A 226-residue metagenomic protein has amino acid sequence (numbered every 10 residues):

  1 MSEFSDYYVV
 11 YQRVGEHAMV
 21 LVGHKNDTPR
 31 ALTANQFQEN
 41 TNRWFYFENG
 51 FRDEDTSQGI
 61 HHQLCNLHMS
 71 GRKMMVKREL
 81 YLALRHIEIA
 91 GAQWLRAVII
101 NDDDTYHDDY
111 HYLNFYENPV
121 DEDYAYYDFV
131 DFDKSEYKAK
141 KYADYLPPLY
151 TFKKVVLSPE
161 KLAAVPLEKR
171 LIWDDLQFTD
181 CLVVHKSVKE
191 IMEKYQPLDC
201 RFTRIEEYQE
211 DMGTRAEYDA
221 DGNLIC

Functional and structural regions predicted by a protein language model:
S2-G59: N-terminal ordered "arm"
S2-Y7, Y106-F115, P119-C226: Acidic, proline/glycine-rich low-complexity IDRs
T28-Q36, D53-T56, R72-K77, K140-L146 (+2 more regions): A broad, low-specificity signal for short, low-complexity segments enriched in glycine/proline and polar/charged
L32-A34, E79-L82, A97-D102, S158-P159 (+1 more regions): Intrinsically disordered, low-complexity boundary segments flanking structured domains
A34-D53, H86-Y106, C226: Short N-terminal signal/transit or membrane-insertion segments and the immediately adjacent low-complexity/disordered
W44-F47, H61-L64, F152-V156: Short acidic/polar alpha-helix capping motifs at helix-coil junctions
L64-M74, W173-D180: Extended, non-catalytic structural segments that build the interaction scaffolds of large macromolecular assemblies
L67-Y124: Aromatic- and glycine-enriched beta-alpha-beta binding-site module
